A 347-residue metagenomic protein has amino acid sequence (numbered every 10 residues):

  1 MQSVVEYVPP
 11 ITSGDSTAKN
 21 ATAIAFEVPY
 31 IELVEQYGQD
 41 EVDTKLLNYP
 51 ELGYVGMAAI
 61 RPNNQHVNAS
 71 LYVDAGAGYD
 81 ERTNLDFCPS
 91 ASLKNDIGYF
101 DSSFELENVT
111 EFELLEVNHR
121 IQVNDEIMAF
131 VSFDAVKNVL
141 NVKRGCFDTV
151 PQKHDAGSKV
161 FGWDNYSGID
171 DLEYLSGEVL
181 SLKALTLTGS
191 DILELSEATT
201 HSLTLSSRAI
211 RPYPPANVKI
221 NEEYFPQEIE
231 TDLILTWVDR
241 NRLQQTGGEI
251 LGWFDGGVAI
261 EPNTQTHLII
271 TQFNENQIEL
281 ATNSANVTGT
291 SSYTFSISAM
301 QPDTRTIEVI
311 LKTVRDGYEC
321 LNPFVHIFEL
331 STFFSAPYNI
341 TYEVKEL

Functional and structural regions predicted by a protein language model:
M1-L347: Interface-prone segments of viral and bacterial extracellular assemblies
